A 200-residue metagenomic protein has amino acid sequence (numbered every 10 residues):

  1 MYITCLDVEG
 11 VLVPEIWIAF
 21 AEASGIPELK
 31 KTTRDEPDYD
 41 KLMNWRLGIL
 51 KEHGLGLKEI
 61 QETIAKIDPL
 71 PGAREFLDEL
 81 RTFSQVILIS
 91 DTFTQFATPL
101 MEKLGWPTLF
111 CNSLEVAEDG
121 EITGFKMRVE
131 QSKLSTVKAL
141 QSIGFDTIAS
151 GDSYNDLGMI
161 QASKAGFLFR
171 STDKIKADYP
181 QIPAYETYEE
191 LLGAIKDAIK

Functional and structural regions predicted by a protein language model:
Y2-S113, A117-E118: Alpha-helical substrate-recognition element adjacent to the catalytic core
D78, K138, L157-G158: Alpha-helical segments flanking ligand/cofactor-binding loops in enzyme cores
V86-D91, F145-E186: Acidic, Mg2+-coordinating phosphoryl-transfer loop and its flanking beta/alpha structural elements, shared across
T94, Q161-S163, K196-K200: An extended, acidic
T94-T98, D156-L157, L192: Short, well-ordered alpha-helical microsegments
Q95-T147: Substrate-recognition "cap/lid" segment bordering the active-site pocket of phosphatases
C111-V116, S171-I175, E189-L191: Short, acidic/turn-prone active-site loops that include or flank metal/cofactor- and phosphate-binding residues
A117-G124, K176-P183, G193-A198: Short, charged, surface-exposed secondary-structure boundary motifs
